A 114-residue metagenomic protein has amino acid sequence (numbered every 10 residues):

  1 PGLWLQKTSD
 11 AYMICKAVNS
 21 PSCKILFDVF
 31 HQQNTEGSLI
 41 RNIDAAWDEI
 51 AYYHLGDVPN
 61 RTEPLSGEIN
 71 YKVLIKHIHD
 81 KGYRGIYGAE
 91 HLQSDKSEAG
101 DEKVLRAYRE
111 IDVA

Functional and structural regions predicted by a protein language model:
P1-L3: Surface-exposed cleft-lining segments at the edges of enzyme active sites
L5-A114: Histidine-acidic metal/acid-base catalytic patches
